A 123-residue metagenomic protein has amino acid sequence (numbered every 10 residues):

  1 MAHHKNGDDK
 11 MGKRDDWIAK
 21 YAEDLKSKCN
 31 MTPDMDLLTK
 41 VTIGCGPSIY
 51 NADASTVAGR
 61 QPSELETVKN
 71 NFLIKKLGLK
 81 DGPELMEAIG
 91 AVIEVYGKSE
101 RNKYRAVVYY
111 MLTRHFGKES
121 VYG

Functional and structural regions predicted by a protein language model:
M1-K10: Short, Lys/Arg-enriched N-terminal segments with co-localized hydrophobic residues within the first ~10-30 amino acids
M11-E66, D81, S120: Core of compact, soluble alpha-helical bundle domains
L37, V41, E64, E84 (+2 more regions): Residue-level detector of well-ordered alpha-helical segments, enriched for hydrophobic/aromatic packing positions
G44, N71, K75, Y110-R114: Short, residue-level hotspots on alpha-helical faces of the histone-fold and other alpha-helical interaction modules
N51, N71, H115-E119: Alpha-helix boundary/capping detector
Q61-Y96: Amphipathic protein-protein interaction modules
A91-G123: Amphipathic alpha-helical binding modules
